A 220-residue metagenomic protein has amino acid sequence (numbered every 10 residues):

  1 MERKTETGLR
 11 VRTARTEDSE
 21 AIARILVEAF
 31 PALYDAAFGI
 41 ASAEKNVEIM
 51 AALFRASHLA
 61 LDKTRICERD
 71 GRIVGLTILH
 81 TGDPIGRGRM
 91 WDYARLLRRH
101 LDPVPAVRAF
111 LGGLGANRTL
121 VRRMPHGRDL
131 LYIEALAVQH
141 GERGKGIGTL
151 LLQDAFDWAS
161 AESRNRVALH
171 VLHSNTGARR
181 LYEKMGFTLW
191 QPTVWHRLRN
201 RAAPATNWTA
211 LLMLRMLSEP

Functional and structural regions predicted by a protein language model:
M1-E17, L211, S218-P220: Conserved N-terminal entry element of GNAT/NAT acetyltransferase domains
R10-R24, D35, G82: A short beta-loop-alpha structural element at the N-terminal edge of CoA-dependent acyl/N-acetyltransferase catalytic
P31-A52, G86, W91-D92, L96-R99: Conserved GNAT-fold acetyl-CoA-binding loop/helix
S42-T64, R69, T119-R123: Active-site rim helix/loop that mediates acceptor-substrate recognition in acyltransferases
P84-L130, N200: Conserved acyl-donor/pantetheine-binding loop and adjacent beta-alpha core of acyl/acetyltransferases and related
V121-G127, L150-R166: Conserved acyl-CoA
G127, N165-A168, L172-R179, M185 (+1 more regions): C-terminal "cap" of GNAT-fold acetyltransferases
G144-D157, R180-K184: Conserved acetyl-CoA-binding loop-helix of GNAT-fold acetyltransferases
